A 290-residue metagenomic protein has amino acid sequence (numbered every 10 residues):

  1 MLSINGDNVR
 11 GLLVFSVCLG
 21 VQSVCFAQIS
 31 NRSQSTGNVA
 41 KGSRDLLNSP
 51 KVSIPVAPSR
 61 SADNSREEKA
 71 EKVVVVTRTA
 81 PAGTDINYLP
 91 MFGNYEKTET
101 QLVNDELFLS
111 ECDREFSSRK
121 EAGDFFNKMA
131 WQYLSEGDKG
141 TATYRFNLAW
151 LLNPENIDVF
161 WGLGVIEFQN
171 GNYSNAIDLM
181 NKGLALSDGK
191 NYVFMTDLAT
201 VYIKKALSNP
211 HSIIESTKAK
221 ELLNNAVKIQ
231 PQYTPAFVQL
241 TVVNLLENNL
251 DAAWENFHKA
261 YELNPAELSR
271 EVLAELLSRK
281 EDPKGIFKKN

Functional and structural regions predicted by a protein language model:
M1-S33: Bacterial Sec-dependent N-terminal signal peptides
R32, T234-Q239, V243-N290: Terminal, low-structured helical/coil segments at or just beyond the last alpha-helical repeat
Q34-M129, K289: N-terminal alpha-helical interaction modules that lie
E115-L151: Alpha-helical segment of the N-proximal tetratricopeptide repeat
R119-F126, N156-D158, N191-F194: Generic helix N-cap/helix-start motif at coil->alpha-helix transitions
W131-Q132, F160-P231, P235: Alpha-helical adaptor scaffolds
K139-G140, Y173, S216, L250: TPR-repeat structural position
